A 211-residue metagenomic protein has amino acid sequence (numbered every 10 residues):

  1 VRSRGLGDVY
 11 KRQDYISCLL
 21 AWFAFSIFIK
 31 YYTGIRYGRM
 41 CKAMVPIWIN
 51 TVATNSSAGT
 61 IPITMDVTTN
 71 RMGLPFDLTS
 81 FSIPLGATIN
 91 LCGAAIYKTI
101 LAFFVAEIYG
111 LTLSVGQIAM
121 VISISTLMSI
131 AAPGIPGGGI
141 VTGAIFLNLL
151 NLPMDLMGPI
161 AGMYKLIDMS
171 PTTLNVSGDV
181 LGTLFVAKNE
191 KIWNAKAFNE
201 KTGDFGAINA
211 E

Functional and structural regions predicted by a protein language model:
V1-Y10: Single conserved hydrophobic/aromatic residue that forms the stacking wall/gate of nucleotide- or nucleobase-binding
G7, T99-E211: Transmembrane alpha-helical segments and their short flanking loops that form helix-hairpins/helix-helix interfaces
D14-I27, A94: Selective recognition of specific alpha-helical transmembrane segments in multi-pass small-molecule
W22-N50: Helix-loop-helix junctions that connect adjacent transmembrane segments in multi-pass membrane transporters
I27-I29, V67-T68, V105, F146: Residues within well-ordered alpha helices
Y31-K42, T69-M72, V186-K191: Juxtamembrane helix-loop transition segments at the membrane interface in multi-pass membrane proteins
A43-K98, S123-I140, M163-F185: Alpha-helical membrane segments and immediately flanking helix-loop junctions that form or couple to the substrate/ion
